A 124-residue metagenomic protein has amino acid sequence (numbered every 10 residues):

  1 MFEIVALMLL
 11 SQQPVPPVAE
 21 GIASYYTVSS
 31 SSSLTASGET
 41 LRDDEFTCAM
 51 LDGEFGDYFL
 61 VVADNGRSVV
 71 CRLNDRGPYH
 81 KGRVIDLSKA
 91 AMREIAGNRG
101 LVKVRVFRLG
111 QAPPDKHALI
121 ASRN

Functional and structural regions predicted by a protein language model:
F2-N124: Secreted/periplasmic proteins
